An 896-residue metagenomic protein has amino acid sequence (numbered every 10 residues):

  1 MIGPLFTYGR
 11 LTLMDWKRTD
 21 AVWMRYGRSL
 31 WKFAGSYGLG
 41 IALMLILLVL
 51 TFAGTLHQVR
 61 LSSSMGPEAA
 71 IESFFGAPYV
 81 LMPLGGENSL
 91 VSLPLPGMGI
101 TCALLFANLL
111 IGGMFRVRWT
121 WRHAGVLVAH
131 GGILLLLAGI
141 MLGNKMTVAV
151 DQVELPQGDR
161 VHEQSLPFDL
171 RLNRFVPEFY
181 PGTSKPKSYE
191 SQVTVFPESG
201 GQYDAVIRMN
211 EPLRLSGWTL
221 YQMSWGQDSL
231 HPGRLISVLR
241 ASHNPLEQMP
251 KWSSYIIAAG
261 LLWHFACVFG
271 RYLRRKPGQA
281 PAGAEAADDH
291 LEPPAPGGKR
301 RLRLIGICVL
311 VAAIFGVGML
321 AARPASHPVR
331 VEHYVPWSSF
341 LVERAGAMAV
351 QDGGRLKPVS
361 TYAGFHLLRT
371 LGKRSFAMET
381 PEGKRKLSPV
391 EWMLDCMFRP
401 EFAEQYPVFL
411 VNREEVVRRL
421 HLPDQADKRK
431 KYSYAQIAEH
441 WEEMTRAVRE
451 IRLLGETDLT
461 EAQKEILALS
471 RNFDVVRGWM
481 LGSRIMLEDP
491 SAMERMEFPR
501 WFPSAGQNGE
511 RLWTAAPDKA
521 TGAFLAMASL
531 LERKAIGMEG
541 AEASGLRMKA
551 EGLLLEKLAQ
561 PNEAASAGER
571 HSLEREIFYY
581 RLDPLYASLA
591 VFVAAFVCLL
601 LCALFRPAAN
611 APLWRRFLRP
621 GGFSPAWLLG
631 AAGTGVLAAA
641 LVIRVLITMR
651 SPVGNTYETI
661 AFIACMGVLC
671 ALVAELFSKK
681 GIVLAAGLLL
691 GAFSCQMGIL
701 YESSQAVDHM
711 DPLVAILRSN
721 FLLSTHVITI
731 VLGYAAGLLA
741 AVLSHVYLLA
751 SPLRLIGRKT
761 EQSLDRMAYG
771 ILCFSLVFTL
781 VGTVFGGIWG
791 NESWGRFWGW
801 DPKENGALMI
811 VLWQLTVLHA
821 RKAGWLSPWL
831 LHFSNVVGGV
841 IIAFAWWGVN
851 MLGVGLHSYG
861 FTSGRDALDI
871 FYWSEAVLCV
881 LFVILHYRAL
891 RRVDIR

Functional and structural regions predicted by a protein language model:
I2-R896: Solvent-exposed, non-transmembrane regions of integral membrane proteins
